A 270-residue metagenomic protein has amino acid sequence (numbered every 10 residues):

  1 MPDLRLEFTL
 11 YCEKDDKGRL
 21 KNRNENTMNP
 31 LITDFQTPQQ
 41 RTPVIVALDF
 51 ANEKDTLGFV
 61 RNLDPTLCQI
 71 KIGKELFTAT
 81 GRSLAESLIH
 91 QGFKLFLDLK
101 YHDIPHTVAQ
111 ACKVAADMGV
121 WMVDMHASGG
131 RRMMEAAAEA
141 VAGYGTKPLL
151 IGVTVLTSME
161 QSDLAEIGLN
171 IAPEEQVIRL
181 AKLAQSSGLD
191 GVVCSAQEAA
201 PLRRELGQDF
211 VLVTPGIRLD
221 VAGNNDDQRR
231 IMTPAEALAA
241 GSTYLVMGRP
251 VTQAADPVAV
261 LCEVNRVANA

Functional and structural regions predicted by a protein language model:
M28-F50, L57, A200, R204: N-terminal amphipathic alpha-helix/helix-capping segment at the start of soluble metabolic enzymes
V44-L48, I70-I72, L95-L99, V123-M125 (+4 more regions): Hydrophobic faces of well-ordered beta-strands that scaffold small-molecule active sites in alpha/beta enzyme cores
L84-F96, E139-T146, L150, L202-R218 (+1 more regions): Alpha-helix-loop-beta-strand connector modules within alpha/beta enzyme cores
D103, T107-A111, M118-D190, E198 (+3 more regions): Conserved anion-binding
M125-G130, P234, L238-V258: Glycine-rich phosphate-binding active-site loops on the catalytic face of alpha/beta enzymes
A137-A138, T252-A270: C-terminal helical cap(s) of enzyme catalytic domains, especially alpha/beta-barrels
A196-E236, A240: A C-terminal functional module that forms or caps the active site or interfaces directly with catalytic machinery
